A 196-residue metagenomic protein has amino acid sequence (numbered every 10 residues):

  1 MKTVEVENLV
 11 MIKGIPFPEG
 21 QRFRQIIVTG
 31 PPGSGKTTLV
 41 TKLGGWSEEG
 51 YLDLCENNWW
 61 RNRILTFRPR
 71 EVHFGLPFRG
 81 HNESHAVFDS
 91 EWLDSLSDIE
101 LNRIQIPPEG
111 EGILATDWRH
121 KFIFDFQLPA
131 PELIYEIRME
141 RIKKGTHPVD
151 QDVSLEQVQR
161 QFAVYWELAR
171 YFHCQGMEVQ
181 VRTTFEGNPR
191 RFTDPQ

Functional and structural regions predicted by a protein language model:
K2-G20, K143, Q159-Q196: NTP-dependent small-molecule kinase module
V28: Hydrophobic anchor at the beta1->P-loop junction of P-loop NTPases
P31: P-loop (Walker A) phosphate-binding loop of NTP-binding proteins
S34: ATP-binding Walker
T37: Walker A/P-loop
T41-E100: Conserved substrate/cofactor phosphate-moiety recognition/catalytic segment in nucleotide-dependent phosphotransferases
E100-I113: Substrate-gripping "pore-loop 1 plus following alpha2 helix"
L114-E167: A glycine- and Lys/Arg-enriched "phosphate-lid" helix/loop adjacent to the NTP-binding pocket of small-molecule kinases
